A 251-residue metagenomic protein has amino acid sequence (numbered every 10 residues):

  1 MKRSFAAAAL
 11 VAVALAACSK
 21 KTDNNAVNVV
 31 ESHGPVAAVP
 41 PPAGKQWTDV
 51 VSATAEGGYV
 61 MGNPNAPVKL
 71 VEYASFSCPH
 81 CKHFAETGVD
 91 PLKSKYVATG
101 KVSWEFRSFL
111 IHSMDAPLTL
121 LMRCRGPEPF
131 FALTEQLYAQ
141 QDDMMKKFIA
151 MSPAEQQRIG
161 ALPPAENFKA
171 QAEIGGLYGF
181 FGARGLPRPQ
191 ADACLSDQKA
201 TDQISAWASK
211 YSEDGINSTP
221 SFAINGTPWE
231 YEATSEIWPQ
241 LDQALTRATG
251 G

Functional and structural regions predicted by a protein language model:
K2-A7, V13-D115, A248-G251: Extracytoplasmic thiol/disulfide redox context detector
R3-F5, S19-A37, F168-G251: C-terminal cap of thioredoxin/glutaredoxin-like
A14, A139-D143, D197-T201: A short structural micro-motif
Q46-T48, M144, W207, W238: Tryptophan-centered motif/residue detector
P67, V71, C81-A85, L110-D115 (+5 more regions): Solvent-exposed, acidic/flexible segments
V71-Y73, E155-R158, G185-R188: A short alpha-helix capping/helix-coil boundary motif
H83-F168, S212, A244: Structural alpha/beta surface segment adjacent to cysteine/selenocysteine redox centers across thiol/disulfide enzymes
